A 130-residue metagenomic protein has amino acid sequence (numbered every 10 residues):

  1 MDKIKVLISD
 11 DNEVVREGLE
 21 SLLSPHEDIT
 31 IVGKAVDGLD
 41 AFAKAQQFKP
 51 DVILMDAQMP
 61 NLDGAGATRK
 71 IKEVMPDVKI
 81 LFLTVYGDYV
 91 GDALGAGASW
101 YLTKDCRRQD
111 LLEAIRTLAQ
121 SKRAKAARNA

Functional and structural regions predicted by a protein language model:
D10, D56: Active-site residues of response regulator receiver
D37-D40, L62-G66: Acidic catalytic/metal-coordinating carboxylates
A43, A65-M75: Short amphipathic alpha-helix used as the core "switch/output" element in two-component signaling
F48-L54: Active-site beta3 strand of CheY-like receiver
M59: Receiver (REC) domain active-site loop signature in two-component systems and cognate sites in sensor histidine kinases
L81-L83: Hydrophobic/aromatic residues positioned on beta-strands within the core alpha/beta folds
Y89, C106-A119, R123: C-terminal output helix
